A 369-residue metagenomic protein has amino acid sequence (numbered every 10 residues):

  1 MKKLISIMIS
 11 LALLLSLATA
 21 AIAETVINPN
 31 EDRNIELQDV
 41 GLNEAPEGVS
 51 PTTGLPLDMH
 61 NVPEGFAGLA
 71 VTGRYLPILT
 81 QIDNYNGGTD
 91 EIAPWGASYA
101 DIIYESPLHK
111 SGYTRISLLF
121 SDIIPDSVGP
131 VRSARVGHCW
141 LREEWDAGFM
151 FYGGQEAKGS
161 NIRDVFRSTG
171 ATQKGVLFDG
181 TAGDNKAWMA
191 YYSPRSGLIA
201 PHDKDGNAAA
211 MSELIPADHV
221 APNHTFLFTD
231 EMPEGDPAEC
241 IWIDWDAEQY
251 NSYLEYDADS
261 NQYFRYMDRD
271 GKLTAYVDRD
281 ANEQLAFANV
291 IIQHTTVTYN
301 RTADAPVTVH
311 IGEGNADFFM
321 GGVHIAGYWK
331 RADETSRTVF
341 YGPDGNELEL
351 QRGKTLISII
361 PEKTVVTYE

Functional and structural regions predicted by a protein language model:
K2-E24: Sec-dependent N-terminal signal peptides of Gram-positive bacterial secreted proteins and lipoproteins
V26-Y104, K110-E369: A surface/extracellular/periplasmic glyco- and lipid-processing/surface-interacting theme
